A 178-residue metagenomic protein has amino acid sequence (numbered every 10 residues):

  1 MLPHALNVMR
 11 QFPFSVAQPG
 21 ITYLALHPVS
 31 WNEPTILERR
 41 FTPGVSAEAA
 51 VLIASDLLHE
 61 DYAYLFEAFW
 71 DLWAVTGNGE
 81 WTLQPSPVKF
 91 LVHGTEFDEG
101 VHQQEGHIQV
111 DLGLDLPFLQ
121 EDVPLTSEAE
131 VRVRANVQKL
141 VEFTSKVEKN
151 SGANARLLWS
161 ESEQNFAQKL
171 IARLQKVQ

Functional and structural regions predicted by a protein language model:
M1, I36, Y64, L170-K176: Acidic/proline-rich low-complexity IDRs
M1-N7: Short, conserved charged micro-motifs
A5, I53-A54, V137, L170: Generic structural signal of hydrophobic/aromatic residues within well-ordered alpha-helices of folded domains
N7-F90: Short, intrinsically disordered low-complexity segments
A74, P85, V92-G94, L112-L114 (+1 more regions): Surface-exposed beta-strand edges and flanking loops
V88-Q104: Short edge beta-strands and adjacent turn/loop segments
H102-Q178: Acidic, proline/glycine-rich low-complexity IDRs
